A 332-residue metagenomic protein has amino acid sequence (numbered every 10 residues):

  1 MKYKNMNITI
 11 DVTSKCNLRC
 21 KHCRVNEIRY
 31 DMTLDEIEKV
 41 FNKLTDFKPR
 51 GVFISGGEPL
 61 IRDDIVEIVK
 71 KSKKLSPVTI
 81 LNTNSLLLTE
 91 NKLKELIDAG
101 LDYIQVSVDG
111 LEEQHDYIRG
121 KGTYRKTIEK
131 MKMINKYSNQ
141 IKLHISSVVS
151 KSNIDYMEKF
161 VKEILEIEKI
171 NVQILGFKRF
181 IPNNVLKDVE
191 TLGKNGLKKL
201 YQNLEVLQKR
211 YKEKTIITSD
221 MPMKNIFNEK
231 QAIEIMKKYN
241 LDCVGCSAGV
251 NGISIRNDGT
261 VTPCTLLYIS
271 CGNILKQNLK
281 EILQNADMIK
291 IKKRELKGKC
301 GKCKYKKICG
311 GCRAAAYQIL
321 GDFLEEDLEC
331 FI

Functional and structural regions predicted by a protein language model:
M1-Y103: Conserved alpha-helical substructure of the radical SAM core
K4, K48, N139-I141, C246-S247 (+2 more regions): Residue-level preference for beta-strand/loop junctions
M6, R50, G249, T265 (+1 more regions): Exposed loop/turn and edge beta-strand positions of beta-sandwich/beta-sheet ligand-binding modules
D11, M32, V78, D98-A99 (+6 more regions): Radical SAM enzyme [4Fe-4S]-AdoMet core and its adjacent flexible, acidic and glycine-rich loops/tails across
K15, R19, C23-N26, G249 (+3 more regions): Cys/His-rich metal-chelating microdomains
R19, K48-P49, G100, N139 (+3 more regions): Short loop/turn motifs at secondary-structure junctions
N26, S55, S107, L175-K178 (+1 more regions): Conserved residues at the C-terminal ends of beta-strands
C243, T260-V261, T265-I332: Flexible mid-to-C-terminal extensions adjoining Fe-S/redox cofactors in radical SAM and related proteins
